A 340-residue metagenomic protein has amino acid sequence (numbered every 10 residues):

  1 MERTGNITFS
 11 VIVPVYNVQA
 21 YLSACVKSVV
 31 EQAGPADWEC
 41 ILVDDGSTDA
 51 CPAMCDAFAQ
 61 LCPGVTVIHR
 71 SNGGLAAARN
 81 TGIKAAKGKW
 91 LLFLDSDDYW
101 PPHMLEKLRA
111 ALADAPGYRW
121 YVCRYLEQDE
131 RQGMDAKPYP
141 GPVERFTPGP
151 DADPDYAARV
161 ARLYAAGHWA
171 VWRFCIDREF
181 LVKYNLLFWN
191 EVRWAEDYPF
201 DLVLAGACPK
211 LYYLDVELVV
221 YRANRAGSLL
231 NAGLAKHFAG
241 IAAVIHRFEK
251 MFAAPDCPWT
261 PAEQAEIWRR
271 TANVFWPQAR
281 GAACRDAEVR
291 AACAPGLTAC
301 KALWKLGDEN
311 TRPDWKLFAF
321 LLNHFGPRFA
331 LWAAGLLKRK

Functional and structural regions predicted by a protein language model:
N17-E31: Short, well-formed alpha-helical segments that are part of the catalytic scaffolds of diverse glycosyltransferases
Y21-S23, D49-A57, Y99, H103: Acidic helix N-cap motif at the loop->helix transition within catalytic regions of sugar-transfer enzymes
S28, D44-M54, S71: A conserved acidic beta->alpha catalytic loop
R70-A86: Glycine-rich, basic loop-to-helix element that forms the pyrophosphate-binding segment of sugar-nucleotide handling
L75, S96-L211, V219-K236: Donor-binding/catalytic cores of nucleotide-activated saccharide and glycerol-phosphate transferases/polymerases
L91: Short aromatic/hydrophobic "clamp" motif used to bind/position activated sugar donors
V216-R225, N231-P258, V274-W304: Catalytic core of nucleotide-sugar-dependent glycosyltransferases
A283-K340: Membrane-interface aromatic/basic loop that binds lipid-linked glycans or pyrophosphate carriers, typified by
